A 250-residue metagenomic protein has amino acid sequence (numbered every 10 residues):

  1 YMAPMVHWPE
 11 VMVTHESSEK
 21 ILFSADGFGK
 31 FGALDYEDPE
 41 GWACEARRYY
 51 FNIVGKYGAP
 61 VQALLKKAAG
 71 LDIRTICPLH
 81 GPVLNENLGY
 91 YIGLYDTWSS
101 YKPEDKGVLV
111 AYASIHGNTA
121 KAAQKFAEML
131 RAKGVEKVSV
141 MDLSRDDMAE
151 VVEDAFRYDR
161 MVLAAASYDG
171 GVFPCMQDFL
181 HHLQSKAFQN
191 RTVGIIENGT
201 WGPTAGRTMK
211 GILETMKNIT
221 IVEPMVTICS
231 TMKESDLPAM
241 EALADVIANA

Functional and structural regions predicted by a protein language model:
Y1-D38: Catalytic core of the metallo-beta-lactamase
H15, L22, G107-A111, G194: Conserved beta-strand elements of the Class I
D26, Y112-I115, L143, E197-N198: Cofactor-binding loop segments of dinucleotide-utilizing enzymes, especially the Rossmann-like FAD- and NAD(P)+-binding
G27-G29, H80-V83, I115: Glycine-rich beta-alpha junction loops
L34-I76, H80-V83, K125-L143, V151-A250: FMN-binding flavodoxin-like domain, especially the glycine-rich phosphate-binding loop
C77-E104: Short N-terminal or domain-adjacent regulatory/targeting segments
A111-K133: Short, charged N-terminal beta->alpha structural module
D147: Active-site loop segments of alpha/beta catalytic cores
